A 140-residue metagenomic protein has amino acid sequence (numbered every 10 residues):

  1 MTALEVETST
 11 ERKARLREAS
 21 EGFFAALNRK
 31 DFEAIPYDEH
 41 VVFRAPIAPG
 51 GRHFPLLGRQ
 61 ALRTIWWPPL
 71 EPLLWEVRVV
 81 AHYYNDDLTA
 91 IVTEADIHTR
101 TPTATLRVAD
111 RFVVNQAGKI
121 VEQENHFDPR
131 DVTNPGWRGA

Functional and structural regions predicted by a protein language model:
M1-A34, A140: Short, low-complexity N-terminal intrinsically disordered segments enriched in polar/charged residues
M1-E11, T64-A140: A beta-strand edge to alpha-helix "cap/lid" segment located at domain peripheries
A3, R15-L16, V42, P46 (+1 more regions): General secondary-structure edge motif
R15, A19, A61, A104: Soluble or luminal CAZymes and related metallo-dependent hydrolases
S20-L27, Y37, L62, W66 (+1 more regions): Hydrophobic alpha-helical core bundles mediating ligand binding, dimerization, or RNAP-core interactions
A25-H40, H98-L106: Generic structural signal for short, solvent-exposed loop/turn connectors between secondary structure elements
D31-T89: A solvent-exposed, acidic/Ser-Thr-rich amphipathic alpha-helical stretch
